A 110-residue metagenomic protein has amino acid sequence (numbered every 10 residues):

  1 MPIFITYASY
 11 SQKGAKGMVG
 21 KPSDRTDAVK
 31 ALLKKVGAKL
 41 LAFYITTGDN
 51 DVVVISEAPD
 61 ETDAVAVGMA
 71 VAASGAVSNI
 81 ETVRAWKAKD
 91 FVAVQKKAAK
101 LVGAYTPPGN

Functional and structural regions predicted by a protein language model:
M1-A31, K39, N50, A88-N110: Short S/T/G/P-rich N-terminal loop/turn motif that feeds into the first structured element of a domain
F4-S9, Y44-V67: Short, well-ordered beta-strand segments in beta-rich or mixed alpha/beta enzyme and ligand-binding folds
Q12, K16, T26, G37 (+3 more regions): A near-ubiquitous, low-amplitude feature marking generic local secondary-structure context
G37-Y44, N79-E81: A short linear hydrophobic-aromatic micro-motif
T46, R84-A85: Residue-level "edge-of-site" marker
A58-R84: An amphipathic, aromatic/His-enriched active-site/gating alpha helix that lines ligand/cofactor pockets
